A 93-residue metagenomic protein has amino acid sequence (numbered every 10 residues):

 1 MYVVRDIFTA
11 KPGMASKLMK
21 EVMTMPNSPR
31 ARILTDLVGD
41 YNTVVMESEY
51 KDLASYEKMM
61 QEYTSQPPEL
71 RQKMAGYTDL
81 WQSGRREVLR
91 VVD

Functional and structural regions predicted by a protein language model:
M1-L70, G76-D93: Short S/T/G/P-rich N-terminal loop/turn motif that feeds into the first structured element of a domain
